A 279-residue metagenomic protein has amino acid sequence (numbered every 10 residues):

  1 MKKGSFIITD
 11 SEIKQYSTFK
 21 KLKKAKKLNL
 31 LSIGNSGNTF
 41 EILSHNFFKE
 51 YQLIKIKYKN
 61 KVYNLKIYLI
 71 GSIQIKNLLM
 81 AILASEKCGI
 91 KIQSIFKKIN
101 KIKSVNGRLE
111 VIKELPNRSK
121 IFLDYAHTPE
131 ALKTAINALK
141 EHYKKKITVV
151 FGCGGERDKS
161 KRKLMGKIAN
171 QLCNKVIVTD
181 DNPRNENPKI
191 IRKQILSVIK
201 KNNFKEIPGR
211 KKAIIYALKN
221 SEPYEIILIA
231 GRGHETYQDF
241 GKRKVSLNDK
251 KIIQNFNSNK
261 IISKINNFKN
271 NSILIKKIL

Functional and structural regions predicted by a protein language model:
M1-I7, F19-K21: Short intrinsically disordered, low-complexity coil segments enriched in acidic
K3, K24-N29, K66-I73, M80-Q93 (+1 more regions): ATP-dependent carboxylate-amine ligase
F6, S36-T39, R243: Compositionally biased, intrinsically disordered low-complexity regions
I7-K14: A short beta-strand->alpha-helix segment at the C-terminal rim of the class III nucleotidyl cyclase catalytic domain
I13, N46, N60, L79 (+2 more regions): A broadly conserved detector of short glycine/acidic/proline-rich loop/turn motifs that flank catalytic sites and bind
K14-N64, K101, V105-L115: Extended acidic/charged loop-beta regions that coordinate divalent cations and stabilize anionic phosphate/carboxylate
